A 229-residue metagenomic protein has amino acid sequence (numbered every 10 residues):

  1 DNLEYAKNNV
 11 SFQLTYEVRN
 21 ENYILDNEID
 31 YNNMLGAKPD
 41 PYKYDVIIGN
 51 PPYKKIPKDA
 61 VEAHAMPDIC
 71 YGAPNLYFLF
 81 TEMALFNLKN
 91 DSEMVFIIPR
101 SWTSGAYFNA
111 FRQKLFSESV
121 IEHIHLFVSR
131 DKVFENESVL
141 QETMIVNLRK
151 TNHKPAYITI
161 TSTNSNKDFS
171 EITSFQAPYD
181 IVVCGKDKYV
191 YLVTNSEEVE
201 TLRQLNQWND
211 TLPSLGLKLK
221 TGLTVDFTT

Functional and structural regions predicted by a protein language model:
D1, E21-T228: Signature of N6-adenine DNA methyltransferases within the class I
D1-V10: SAM cofactor-binding core of SAM-dependent methyltransferases, primarily the Rossmann-like beta-alpha-beta module
F12-L14, V120: Residue-level signal for beta-strand positions within conserved beta-sheet cores that form or flank
T15-N20: Conserved residues in the N-terminal Rossmann fold of short-chain dehydrogenase/reductase
